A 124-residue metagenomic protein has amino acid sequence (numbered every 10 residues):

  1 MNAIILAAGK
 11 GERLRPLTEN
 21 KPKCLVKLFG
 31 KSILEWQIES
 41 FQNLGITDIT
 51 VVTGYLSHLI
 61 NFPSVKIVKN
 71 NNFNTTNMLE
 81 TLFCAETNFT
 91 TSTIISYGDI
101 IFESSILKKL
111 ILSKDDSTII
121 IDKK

Functional and structural regions predicted by a protein language model:
N2-I5, R13, K27, K31-I95: Conserved N-terminal catalytic core of the sugar/cofactor nucleotidyltransferase
E12, F102: Active-site micro-motifs of SAM-dependent methyltransferase domains
P16: Canonical Radical SAM [4Fe-4S] cluster-binding loop centered on the CxxxCxxC motif and its immediate flanking residues
E19-C24: Short alpha-helical oligomerization interface
P63, E103-K124: Conserved core of the sugar-phosphate nucleotidyltransferase
I95-S96, I119: A structural signal for short, well-ordered beta-strand segments and their strand-loop junctions that often border
G98-I100: The conserved acidic donor/metal-binding loop of glycosyltransferases
